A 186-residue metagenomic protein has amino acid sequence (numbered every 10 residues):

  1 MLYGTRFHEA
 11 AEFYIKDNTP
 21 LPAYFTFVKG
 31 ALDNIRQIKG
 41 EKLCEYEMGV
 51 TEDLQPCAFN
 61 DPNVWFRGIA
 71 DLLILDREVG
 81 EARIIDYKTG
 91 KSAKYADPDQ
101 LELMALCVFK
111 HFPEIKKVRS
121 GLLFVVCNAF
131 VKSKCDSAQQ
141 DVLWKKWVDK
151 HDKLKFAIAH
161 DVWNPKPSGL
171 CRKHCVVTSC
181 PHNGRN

Functional and structural regions predicted by a protein language model:
M1-N186: RecB-family 4Fe-4S metal-dependent nuclease core
